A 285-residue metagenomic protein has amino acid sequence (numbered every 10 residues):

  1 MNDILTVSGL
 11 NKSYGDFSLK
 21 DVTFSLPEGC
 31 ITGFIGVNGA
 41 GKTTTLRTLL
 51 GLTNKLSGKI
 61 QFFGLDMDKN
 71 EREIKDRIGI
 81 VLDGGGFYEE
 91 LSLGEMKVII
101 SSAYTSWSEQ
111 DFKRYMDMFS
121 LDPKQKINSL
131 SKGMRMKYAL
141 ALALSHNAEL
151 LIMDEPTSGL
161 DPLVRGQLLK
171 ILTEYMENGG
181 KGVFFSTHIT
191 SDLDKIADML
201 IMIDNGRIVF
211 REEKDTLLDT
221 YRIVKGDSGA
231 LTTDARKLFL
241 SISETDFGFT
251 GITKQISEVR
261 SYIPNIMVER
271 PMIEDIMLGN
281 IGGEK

Functional and structural regions predicted by a protein language model:
V7-L10, F17-P27, F34, G58: Conserved beta-strand
L26, G58-K69, E73-I74: Conserved ABC transporter NBD signature motif
G36-G41: Walker A (P-loop) phosphate-binding loop of ABC-type ATPase nucleotide-binding domains
L50: Helix-to-loop junction immediately C-terminal to a conserved catalytic motif
D76, L82-A139: ABC-family P-loop ATPase nucleotide-binding domains
L151-E155: Catalytic Walker B motif of ABC-type/P-loop ATPase nucleotide-binding domains
L169-T253: ABC transporter nucleotide-binding domain
F239-K285: C-terminal coupling/interaction segments
